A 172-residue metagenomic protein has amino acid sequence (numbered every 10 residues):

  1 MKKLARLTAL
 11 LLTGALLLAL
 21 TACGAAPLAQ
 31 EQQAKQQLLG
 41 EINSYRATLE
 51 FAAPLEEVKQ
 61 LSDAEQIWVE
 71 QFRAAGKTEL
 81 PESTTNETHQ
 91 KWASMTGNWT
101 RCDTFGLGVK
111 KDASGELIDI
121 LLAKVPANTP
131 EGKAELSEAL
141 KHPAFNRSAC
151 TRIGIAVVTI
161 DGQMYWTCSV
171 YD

Functional and structural regions predicted by a protein language model:
M1-L11: Bacterial N-terminal signal peptides that target proteins for export
L10, G24-A25, L38, I42 (+3 more regions): Generic ordered-secondary-structure signal
L12, Q30, A34, L49 (+5 more regions): Non-membrane alpha-helical secondary structure
A19-A22: C-terminal motif of bacterial Sec signal peptides marking the signal peptidase cleavage site
A26, Q30-N98, I153: Short, well-ordered surface patches within globular domains
N86-D172: A well-ordered secondary-structure block
